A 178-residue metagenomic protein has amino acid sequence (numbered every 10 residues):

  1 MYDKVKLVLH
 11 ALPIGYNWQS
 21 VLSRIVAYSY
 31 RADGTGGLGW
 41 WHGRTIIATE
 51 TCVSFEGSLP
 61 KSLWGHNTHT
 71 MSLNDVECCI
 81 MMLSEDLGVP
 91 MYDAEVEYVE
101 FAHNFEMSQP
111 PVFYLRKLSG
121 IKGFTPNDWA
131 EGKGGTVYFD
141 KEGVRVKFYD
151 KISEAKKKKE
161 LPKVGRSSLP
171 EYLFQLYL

Functional and structural regions predicted by a protein language model:
M1-L178: Structured, helix-rich domain cores that form ligand/interaction pockets
